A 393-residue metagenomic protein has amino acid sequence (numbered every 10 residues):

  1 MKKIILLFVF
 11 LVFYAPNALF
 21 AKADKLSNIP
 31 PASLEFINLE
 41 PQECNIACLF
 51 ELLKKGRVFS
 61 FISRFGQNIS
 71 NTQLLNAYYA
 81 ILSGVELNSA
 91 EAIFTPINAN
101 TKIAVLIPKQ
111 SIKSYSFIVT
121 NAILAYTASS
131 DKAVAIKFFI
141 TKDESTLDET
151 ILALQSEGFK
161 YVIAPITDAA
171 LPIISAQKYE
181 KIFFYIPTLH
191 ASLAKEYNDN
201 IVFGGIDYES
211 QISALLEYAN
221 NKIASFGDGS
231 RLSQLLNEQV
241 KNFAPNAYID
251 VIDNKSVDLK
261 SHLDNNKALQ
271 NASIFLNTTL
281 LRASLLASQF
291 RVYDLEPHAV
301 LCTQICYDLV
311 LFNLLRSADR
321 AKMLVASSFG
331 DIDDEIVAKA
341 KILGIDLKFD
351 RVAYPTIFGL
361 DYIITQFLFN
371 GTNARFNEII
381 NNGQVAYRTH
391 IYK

Functional and structural regions predicted by a protein language model:
K2-F10, A18-K393: Extracytosolic ligand-binding ectodomains
